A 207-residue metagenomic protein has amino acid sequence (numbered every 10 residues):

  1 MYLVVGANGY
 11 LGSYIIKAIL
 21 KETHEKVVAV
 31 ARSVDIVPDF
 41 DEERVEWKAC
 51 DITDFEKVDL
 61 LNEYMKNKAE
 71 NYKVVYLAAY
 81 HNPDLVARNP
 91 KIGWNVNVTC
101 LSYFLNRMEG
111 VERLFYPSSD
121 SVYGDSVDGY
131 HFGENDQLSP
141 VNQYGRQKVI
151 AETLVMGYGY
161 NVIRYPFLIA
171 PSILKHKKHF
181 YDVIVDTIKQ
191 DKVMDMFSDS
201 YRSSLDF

Functional and structural regions predicted by a protein language model:
Y2-E22: N-terminal Rossmann NAD(P)H-binding glycine-rich loop of SDR-like oxidoreductase domains
V5, V30, V74-A78, L114-D120 (+1 more regions): SDR active-site strand-loop-helix element
A29-I36, I52, A79: N-terminal Rossmann-fold cofactor-binding loop
I52-V96: NAD(P)H-binding glycine-rich loop region in Rossmannoid oxidoreductase-like domains and their noncatalytic homologs
V75, Y103-L138: Conserved Rossmann-fold NAD(P)-dependent oxidoreductase catalytic core, especially the SDR/UDP-sugar
P83, Y116-Y130, Q143, L168-I173 (+1 more regions): Conserved catalytic-site region of short-chain dehydrogenase/reductase
S139-N161: Active-site Tyr-X1-5-Lys
T153-R202, F207: NAD(P)-dependent short-chain dehydrogenase/reductase
